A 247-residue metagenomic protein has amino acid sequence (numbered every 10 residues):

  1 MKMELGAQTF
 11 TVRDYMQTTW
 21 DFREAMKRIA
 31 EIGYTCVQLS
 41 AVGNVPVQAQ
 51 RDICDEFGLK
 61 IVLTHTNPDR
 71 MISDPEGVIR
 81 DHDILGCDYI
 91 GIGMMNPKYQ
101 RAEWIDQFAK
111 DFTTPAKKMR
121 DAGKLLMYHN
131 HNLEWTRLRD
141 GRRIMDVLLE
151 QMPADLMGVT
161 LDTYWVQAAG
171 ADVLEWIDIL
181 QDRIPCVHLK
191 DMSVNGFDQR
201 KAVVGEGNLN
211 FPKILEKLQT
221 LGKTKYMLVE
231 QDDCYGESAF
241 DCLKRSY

Functional and structural regions predicted by a protein language model:
M1-I32, D55, D83-G86, A122 (+2 more regions): Histidine-acidic metal/acid-base catalytic patches
A7-W20, T64-I72, Y99-W104: Active-site mouth loops of central-metabolism enzymes
T11, Q38-A41, H65, N130: Residue-level recognition of beta-strand->loop/alpha-helix junctions
K27, E31, G43, E56 (+3 more regions): Active-site acidic/histidine proton-transfer and metal-coordination neighborhood in alpha/beta enzyme cores
C36-D55: Glycine-rich, proline-tolerant flexible connector loops at the mouths of alpha/beta enzymes
Q38, L63, G91, M127 (+3 more regions): Conserved beta-strand positions in the central sheet of alpha/beta enzyme cores
A41-N44, P68, M94, I184 (+2 more regions): Residues that line or immediately flank small-molecule/substrate-binding pockets and catalytic motifs
